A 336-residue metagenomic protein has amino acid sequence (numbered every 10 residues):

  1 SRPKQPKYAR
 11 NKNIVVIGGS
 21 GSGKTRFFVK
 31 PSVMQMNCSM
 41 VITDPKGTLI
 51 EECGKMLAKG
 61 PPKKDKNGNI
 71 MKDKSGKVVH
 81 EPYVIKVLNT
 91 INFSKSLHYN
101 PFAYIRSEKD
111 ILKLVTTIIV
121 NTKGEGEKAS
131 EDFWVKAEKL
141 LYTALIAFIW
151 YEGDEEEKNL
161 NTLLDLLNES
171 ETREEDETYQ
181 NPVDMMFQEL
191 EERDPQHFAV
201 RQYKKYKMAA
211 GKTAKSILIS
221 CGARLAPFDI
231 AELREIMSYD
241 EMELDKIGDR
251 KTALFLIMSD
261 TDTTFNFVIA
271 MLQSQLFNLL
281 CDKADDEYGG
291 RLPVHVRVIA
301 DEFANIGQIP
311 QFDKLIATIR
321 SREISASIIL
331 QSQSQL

Functional and structural regions predicted by a protein language model:
Q5-I324: P-loop NTPase motor domains
I319-L336: Sensor-1/coupling segment of RecA-like P-loop NTPase cores
